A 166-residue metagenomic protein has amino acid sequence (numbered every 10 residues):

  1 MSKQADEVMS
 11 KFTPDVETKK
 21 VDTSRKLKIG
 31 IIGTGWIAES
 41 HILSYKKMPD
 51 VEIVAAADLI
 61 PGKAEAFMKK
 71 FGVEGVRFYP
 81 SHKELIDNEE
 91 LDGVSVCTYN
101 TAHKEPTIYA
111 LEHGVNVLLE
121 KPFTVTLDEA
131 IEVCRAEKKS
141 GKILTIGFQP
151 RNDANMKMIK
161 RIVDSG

Functional and structural regions predicted by a protein language model:
S2-V73: N-terminal Rossmann-like dinucleotide-binding module
K28, E52-A55, E90-G93, N116 (+1 more regions): Structural signature of beta-strand start/N-cap positions in the alpha/beta core of ABC transporter nucleotide-binding
M48, N88-E89, D153: Acidic-histidine catalytic/liganding microenvironments
A66-G75, E132, A136-S140: Short, conserved SAM-binding/catalytic segment of Class I S-adenosyl-L-methionine-dependent methyltransferases
V76-A136: Beta-loop-alpha module in the N-terminal Rossmann-like domain of NAD(P)-dependent dehydrogenases, especially those
T124-G166: A contiguous active-site-proximal alpha/beta segment in oxidoreductase catalytic domains
